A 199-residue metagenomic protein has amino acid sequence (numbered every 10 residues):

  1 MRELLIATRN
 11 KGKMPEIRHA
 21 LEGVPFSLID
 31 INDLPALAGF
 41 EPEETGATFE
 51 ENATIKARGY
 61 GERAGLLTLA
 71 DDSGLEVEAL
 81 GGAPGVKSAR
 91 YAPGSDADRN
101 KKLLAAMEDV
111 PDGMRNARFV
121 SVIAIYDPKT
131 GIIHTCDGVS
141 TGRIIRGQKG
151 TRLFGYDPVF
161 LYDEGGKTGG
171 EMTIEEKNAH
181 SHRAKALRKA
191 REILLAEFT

Functional and structural regions predicted by a protein language model:
R2-L5, G12-I31, P35-T199: Anionic-ligand binding patches
